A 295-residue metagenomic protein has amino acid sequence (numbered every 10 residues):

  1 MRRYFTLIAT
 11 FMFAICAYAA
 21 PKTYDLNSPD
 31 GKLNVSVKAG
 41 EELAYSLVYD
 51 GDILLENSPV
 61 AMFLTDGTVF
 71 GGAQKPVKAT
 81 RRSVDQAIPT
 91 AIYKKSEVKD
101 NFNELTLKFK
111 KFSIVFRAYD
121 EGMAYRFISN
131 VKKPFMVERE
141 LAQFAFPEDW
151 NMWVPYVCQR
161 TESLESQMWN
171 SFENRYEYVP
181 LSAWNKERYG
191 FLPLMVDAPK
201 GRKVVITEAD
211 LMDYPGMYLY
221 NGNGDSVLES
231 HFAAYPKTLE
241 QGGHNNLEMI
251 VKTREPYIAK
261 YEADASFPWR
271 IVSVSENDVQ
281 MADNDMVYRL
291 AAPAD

Functional and structural regions predicted by a protein language model:
M1-Y4: Positively charged n-region of N-terminal signal peptides that target proteins for export
L7-C16: Bacterial N-terminal signal peptides
C16, A292-D295: Short, intrinsically disordered, charge-balanced linker/junction segments flanking boundaries in proteins
A17-P21: Boundary at the C-terminal end of the N-terminal hydrophobic targeting segment
T23-P293: N-terminal accessory beta-strand-rich subdomains and adjacent acidic, glycine-rich linkers that precede catalytic cores
